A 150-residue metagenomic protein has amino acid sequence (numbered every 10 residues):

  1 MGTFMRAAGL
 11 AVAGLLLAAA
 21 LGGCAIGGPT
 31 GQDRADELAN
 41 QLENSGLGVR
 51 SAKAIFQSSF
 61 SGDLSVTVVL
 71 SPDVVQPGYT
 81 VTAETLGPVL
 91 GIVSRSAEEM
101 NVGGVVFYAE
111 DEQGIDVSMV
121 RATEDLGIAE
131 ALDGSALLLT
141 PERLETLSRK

Functional and structural regions predicted by a protein language model:
M1-C24: Sec-dependent bacterial lipoprotein signal peptides
A19-N40: C-terminal region of N-terminal signal peptides and the immediate post-cleavage residues of exported proteins
R34-E43, T85-V89: Short, non-transmembrane alpha-helical segments in secretory-pathway proteins
E43-G46, S94: Signal for well-folded cores of large energy- and translation-related assemblies
S45-D73: Short edge beta-strands and adjacent turn/loop segments
G62-Q113: Mature extracytoplasmic domains of secretory-pathway proteins
G104-K150: Polar/charged, Gly/Pro-rich intrinsically disordered segments
